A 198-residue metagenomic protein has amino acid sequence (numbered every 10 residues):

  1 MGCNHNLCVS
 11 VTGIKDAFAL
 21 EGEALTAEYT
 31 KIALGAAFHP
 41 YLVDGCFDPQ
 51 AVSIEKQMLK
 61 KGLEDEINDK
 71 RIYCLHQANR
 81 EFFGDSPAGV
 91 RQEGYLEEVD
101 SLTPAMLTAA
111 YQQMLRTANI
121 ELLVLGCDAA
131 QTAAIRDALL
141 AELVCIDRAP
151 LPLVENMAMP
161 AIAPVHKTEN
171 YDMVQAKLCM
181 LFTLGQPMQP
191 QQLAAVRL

Functional and structural regions predicted by a protein language model:
M1-P150: Charge-rich, well-structured scaffold segments of protease-associated domains
N119, R148-L198: His/Glu-based metal-binding/catalytic segments typifying zinc-dependent metallopeptidases
